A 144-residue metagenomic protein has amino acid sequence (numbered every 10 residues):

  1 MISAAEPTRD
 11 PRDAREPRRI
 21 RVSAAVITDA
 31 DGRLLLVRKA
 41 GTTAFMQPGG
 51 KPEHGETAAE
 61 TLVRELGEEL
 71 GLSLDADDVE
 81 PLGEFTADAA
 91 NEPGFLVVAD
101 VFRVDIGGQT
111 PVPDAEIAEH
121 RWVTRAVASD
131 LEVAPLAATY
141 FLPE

Functional and structural regions predicted by a protein language model:
I2-L34, K51: Conserved N-terminal beta-strand and adjoining loop/helix that marks the start of the Nudix/MutT-like hydrolase domain
I27-T28, L36, R103-V104, W122: Conserved hydrophobic "DFG−1" position in protein kinase catalytic cores
D29, R33-E69, S73: Conserved Nudix-box catalytic region and its N-terminal flanking loop in Nudix hydrolases and closely related
Q47-P48, P81, P93: Extracytoplasmic/cell-surface-exposed regions of Actinobacterial cell-envelope-associated and secreted proteins
P52-T57, E92, V97, A118 (+1 more regions): Residues at secondary-structure transition points
S73-G83: A short coil-to-beta-strand element that immediately follows conserved catalytic motifs
E84-P111, R121: Active-site-adjacent beta-strand/loop module that shapes the phosphate/pyrophosphate-binding cleft
V101-R103, V112-E144: NUDIX/MutT-family hydrolases
